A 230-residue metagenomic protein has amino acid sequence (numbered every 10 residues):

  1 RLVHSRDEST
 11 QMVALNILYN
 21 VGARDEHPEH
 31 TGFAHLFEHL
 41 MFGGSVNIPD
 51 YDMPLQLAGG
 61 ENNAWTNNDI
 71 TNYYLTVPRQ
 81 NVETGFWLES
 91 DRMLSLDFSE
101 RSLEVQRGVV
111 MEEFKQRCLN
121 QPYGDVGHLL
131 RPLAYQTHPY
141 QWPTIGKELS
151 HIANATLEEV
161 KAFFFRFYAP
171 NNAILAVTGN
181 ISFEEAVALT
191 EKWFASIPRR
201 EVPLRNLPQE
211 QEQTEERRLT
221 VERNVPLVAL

Functional and structural regions predicted by a protein language model:
R1, E159-K161, T214-T220: Glycine-rich, charged/polar anion/phosphate-binding loops that engage phosphate groups from diverse ligands
R1-N16: Mature N-terminal segment immediately following signal peptide/propeptide cleavage in secreted/periplasmic
R6-E8, T66, R223: Short, low-complexity Ser/Thr-rich regulatory SLiMs
E8-T10, V21-D25, N47-I48, R79-V82 (+2 more regions): Solvent-exposed loop/turn segments at secondary-structure junctions within structured extracellular/periplasmic domains
A14-T76, W142-G146: M16/MPP (pitrilysin/insulinase) zinc-metallopeptidase core fold and M16-derived inactive scaffolds
N20, L204-R205: Intrinsically disordered, low-complexity proline-rich regions
M53-L204, V228: Charge-rich, well-structured scaffold segments of protease-associated domains
Q209, E215-L230: Short, intrinsically disordered, charge-balanced linker/junction segments flanking boundaries in proteins
